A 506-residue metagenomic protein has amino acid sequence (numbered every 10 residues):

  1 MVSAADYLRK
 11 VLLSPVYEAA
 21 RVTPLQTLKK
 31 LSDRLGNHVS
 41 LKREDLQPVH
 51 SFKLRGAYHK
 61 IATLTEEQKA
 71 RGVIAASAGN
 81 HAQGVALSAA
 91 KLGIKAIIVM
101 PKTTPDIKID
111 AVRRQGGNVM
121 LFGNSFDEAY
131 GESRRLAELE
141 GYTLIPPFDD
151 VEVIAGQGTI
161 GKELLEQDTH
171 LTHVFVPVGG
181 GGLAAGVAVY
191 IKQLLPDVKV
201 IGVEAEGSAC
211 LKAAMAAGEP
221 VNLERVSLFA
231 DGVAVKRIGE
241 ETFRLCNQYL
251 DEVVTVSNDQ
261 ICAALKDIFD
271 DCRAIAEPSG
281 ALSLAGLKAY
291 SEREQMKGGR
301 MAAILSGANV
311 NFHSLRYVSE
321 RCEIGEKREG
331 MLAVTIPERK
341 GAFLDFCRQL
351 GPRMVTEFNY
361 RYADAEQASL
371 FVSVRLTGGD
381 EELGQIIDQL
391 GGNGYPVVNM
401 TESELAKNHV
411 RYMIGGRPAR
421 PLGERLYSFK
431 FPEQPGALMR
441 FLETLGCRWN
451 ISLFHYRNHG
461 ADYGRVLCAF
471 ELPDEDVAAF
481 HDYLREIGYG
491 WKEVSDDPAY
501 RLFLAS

Functional and structural regions predicted by a protein language model:
M1-A437, T444-S506: PLP-dependent amino-acid enzyme catalytic core
